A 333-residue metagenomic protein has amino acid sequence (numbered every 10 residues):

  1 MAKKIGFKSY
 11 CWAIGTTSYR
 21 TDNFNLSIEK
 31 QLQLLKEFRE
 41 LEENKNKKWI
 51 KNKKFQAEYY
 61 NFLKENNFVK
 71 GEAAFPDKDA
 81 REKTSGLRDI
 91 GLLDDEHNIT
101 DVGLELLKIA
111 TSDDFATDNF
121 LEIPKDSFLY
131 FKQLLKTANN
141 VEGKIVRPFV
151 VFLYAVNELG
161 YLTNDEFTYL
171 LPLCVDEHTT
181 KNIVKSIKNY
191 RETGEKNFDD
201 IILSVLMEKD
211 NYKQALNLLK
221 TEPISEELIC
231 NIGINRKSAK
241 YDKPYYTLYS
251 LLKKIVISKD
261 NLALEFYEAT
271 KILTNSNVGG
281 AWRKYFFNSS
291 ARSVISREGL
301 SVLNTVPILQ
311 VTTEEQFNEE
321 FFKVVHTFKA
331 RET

Functional and structural regions predicted by a protein language model:
A2-T333: Donor-sugar nucleotide-binding helix/loop cap in glycosyltransferases
